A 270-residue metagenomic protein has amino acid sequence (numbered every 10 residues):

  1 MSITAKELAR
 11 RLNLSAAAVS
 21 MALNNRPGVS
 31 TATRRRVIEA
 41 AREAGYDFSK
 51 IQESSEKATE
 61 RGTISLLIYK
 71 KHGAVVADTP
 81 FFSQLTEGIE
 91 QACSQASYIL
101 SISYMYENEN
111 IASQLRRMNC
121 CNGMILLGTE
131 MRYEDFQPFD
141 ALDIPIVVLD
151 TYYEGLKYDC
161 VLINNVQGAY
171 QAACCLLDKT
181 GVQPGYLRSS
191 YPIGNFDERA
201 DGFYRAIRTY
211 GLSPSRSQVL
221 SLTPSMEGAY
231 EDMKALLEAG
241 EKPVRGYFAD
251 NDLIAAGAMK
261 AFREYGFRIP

Functional and structural regions predicted by a protein language model:
M1-T59: N-terminal helix-turn-helix DNA-binding module of bacterial transcription factors
S15, D47, N122, G181-G185 (+1 more regions): Short acidic/polar active-site loop segments enriched in Thr and Asp
T59-C174, L236-E238, K242, L253: Alpha-helical recognition/docking segments in bacterial nutrient-uptake and carbohydrate-utilization systems
T63-L67, G185, F248: Short, well-ordered beta-strand segments
Y104, D150, R188, Q218-S221: Residue-level recognition of beta-strand->loop/alpha-helix junctions
M124-Y133, D197-P270: Hydrophobic alpha-helical
V161-Y186, D201, M226-A235, A255: Hydrophobic alpha-helical segments within soluble ligand-binding/sensing domains
